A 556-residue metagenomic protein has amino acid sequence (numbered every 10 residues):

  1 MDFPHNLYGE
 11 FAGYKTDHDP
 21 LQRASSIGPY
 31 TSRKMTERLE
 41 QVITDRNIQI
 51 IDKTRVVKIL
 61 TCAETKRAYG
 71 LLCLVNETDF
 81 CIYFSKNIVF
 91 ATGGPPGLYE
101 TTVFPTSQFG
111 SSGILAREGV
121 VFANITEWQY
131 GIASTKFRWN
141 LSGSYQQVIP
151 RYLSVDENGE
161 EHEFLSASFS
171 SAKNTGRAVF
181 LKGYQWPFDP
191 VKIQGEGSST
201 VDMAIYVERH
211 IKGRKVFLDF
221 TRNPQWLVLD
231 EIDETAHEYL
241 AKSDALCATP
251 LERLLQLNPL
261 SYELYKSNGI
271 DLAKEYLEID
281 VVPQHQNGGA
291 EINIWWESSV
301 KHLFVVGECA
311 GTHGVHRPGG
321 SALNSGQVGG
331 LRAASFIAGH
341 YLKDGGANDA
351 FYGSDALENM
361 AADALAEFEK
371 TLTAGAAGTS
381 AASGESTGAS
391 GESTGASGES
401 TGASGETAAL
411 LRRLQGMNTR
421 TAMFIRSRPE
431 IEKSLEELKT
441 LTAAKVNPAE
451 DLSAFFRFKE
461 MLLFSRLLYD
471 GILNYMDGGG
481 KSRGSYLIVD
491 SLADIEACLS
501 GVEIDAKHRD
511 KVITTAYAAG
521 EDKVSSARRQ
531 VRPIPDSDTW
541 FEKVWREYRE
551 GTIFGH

Functional and structural regions predicted by a protein language model:
M1-D79, F84, A91, S134-Y145 (+6 more regions): Conserved redox-cofactor binding core of oxidoreductases
N87, A91-G93, E297-H316: Short FAD-binding loop at a beta-strand-to-alpha-helix junction that anchors the flavin cofactor in diverse
N87-L141, Y145, G320-F336: Glycine-rich loop(s) and the adjacent beta-strand/alpha-helix scaffold that form part
V121-E263, F336: An anion/pyrophosphate-binding glycine-rich loop and adjacent beta-alpha core in soluble alpha-beta enzymes
A310-A350: A conserved active-site cap/scaffold subdomain adjacent to cofactor or substrate pockets
L342-G378, S400-P448: Long, amphipathic alpha-helical stalk/connector segments used for oligomerization, subunit docking, or mechanical
S380-T401: Long, intrinsically disordered low-complexity tandem-repeat segments
T442-H556: C-terminal amphipathic alpha-helical interaction region
